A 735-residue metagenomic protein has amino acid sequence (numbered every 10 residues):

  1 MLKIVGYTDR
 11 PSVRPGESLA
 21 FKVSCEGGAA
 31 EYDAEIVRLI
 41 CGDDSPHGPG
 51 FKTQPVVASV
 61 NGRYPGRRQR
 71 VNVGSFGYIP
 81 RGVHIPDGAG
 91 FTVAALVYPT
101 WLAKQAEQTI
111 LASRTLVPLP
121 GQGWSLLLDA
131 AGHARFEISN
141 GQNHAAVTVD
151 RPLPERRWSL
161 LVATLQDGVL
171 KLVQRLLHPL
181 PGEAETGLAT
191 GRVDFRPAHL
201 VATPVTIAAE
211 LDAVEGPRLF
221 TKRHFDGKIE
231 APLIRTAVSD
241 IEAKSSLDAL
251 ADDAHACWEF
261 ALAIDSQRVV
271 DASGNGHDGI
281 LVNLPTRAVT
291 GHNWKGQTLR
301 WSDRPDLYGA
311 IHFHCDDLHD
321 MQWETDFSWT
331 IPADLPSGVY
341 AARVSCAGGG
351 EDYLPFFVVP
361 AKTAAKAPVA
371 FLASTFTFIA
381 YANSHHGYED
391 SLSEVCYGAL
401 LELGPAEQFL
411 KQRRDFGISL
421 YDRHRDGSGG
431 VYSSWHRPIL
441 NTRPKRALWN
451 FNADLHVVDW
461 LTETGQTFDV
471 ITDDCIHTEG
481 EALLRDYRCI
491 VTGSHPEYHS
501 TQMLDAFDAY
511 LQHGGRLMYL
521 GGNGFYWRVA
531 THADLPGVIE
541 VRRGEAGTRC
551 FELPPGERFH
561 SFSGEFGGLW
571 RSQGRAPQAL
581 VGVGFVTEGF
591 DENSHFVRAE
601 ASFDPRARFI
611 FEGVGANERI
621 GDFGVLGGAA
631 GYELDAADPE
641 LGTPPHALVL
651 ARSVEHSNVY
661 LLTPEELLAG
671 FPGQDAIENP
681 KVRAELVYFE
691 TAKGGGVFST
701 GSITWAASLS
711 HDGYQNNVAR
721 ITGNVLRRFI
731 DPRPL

Functional and structural regions predicted by a protein language model:
G6, P11-E26, E31, I40-K295: Extracellular glycan-associated modules
G28, L39, V289-H319, G348-L483: Aromatic-Pro/Gly-enriched surface loop or interdomain linker that acts as a lid/target-recognition segment
A34-I36, P46-P49, A106-E107, S139 (+14 more regions): Short, solvent-exposed loop/turn and secondary-structure capping segments
S59-S75, L307-S328: Aromatic sugar-binding surface patches on proteins that engage polysaccharides or sugar-phosphate polymers
R67-R68, G338-V344: Short, aromatic- and glycine-rich surface loops/edge beta-strands on solvent-exposed regions
G123-L127, D459, R683-T691: Short, surface-exposed beta-strand/loop micro-motifs that present aromatic residues
D316-D317, S328-T330, D334-P336, R446-A533 (+2 more regions): Helical hinge/lid and interdomain linker segments adjacent to catalytic or ligand-binding clefts that mediate domain
D534-G713, N717-V718, G723, R728: Glycine-rich, aromatic-lined ligand/substrate-binding cores of catalytic and carbohydrate-binding domains
